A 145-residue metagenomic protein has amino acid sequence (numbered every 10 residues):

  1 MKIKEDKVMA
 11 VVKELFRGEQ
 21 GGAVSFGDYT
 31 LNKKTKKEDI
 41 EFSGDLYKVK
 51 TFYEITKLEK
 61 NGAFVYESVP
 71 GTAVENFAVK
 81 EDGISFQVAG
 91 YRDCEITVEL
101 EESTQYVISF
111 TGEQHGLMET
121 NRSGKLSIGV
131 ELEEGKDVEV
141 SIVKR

Functional and structural regions predicted by a protein language model:
K2-A73: Catalytic cores of secreted or luminal carbohydrate-active enzymes
K36-L58, Y66-S68, C94-I96, T120-R145: C-terminal beta-strand-rich structural cap/linker in extracellular carbohydrate-active enzymes
T72-V79, I108, V140-I142: Generic structural motif
V74-N76, G83-F86, G116-M118, S127-E131: Beta-strand-rich interaction surfaces with strong enrichment in secreted/lumenal proteins
K80-G83, I96: Non-catalytic accessory regions flanking glycosidase/transglycosidase catalytic cores in CAZymes
Q87-T104: Surface-exposed beta-strand/loop patches in extracellular or lumenal glycoproteins
S109-H115: Change "in extracellular beta-sheet-rich domains … of secreted and cell-surface proteins" to "in beta-sheet-rich domains
